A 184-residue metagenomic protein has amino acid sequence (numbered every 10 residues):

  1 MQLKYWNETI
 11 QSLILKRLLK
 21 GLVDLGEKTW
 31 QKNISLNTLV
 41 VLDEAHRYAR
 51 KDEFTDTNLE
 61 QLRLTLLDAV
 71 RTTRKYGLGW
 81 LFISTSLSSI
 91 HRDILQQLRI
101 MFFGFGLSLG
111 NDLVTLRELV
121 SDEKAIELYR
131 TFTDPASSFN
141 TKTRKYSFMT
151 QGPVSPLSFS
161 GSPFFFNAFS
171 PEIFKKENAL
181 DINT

Functional and structural regions predicted by a protein language model:
M1-Q2: Extended, compositionally biased accessory segments flanking or bridging domains
W6, Q31-K32, T72, D93-I94 (+2 more regions): A general structural signal for short secondary-structure junctions and capping/turn motifs
W6-E127: Conserved P-loop NTPase motor cores
L13-K16, L116-E118, T131, P163-F165 (+1 more regions): Surface-exposed beta-strand edges and their flanking turn/coil or helix-capping segments
I126-F139: Phosphate/diphosphate-binding loops
T141-T184: Conserved P-loop NTPase motor module
